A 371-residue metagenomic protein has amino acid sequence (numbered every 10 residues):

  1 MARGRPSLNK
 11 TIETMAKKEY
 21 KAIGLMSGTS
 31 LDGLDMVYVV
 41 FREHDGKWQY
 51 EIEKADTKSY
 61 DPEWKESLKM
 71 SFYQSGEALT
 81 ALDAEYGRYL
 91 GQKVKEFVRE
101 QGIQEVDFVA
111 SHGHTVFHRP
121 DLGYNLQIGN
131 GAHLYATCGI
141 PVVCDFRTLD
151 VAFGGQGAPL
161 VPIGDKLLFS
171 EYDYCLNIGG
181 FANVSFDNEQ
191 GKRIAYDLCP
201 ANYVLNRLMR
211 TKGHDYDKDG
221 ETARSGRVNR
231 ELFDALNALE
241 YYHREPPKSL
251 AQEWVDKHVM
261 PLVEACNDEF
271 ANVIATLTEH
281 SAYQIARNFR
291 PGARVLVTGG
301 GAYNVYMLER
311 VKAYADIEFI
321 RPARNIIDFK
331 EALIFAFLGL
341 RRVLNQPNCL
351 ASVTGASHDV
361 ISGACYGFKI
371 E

Functional and structural regions predicted by a protein language model:
A2-S7: Short, low-complexity intrinsically disordered segments enriched in A/P/G/S/L with frequent Arg, especially at protein
K18-K21, P120-N125, A132, A136 (+1 more regions): Phosphate-binding/catalytic loop of phosphoryl-transfer enzymes
E19, G33-I52, T57-K58, G191-A282 (+3 more regions): Conserved ATP-utilizing enzyme core subdomain
S75-G131: Short beta-strand-loop/turn "lid" adjacent to the catalytic site in phosphate-handling enzymes
Y89-F97, F270-G292, R342: Phosphate/ATP-binding catalytic cores across multiple sugar-kinase/actin-like superfamilies, primarily ASKHA
V116, A293-K312: Glycine-rich phosphate-binding loops at beta-strand->alpha-helix junctions
Y216-T222, A282-Y283, N304-I317: Extended, folded domain segments that form the structural surfaces/walls around functional sites
A313-I334: Conserved phosphate-binding/catalytic loops in two-lobed NTP-binding clefts
